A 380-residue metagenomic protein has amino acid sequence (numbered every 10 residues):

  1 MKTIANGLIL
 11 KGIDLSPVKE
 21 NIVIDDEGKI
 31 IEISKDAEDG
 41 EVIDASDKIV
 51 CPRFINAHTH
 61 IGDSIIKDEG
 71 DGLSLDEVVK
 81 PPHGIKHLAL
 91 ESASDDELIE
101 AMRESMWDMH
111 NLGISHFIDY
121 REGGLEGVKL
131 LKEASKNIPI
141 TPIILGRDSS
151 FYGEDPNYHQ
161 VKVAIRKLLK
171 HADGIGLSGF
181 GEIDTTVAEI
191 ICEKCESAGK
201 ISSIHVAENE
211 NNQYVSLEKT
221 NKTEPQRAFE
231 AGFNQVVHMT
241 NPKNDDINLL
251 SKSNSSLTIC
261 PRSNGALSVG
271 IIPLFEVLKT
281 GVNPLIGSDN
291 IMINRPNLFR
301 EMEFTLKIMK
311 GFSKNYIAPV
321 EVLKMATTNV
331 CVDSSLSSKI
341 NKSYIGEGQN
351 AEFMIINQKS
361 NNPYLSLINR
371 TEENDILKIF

Functional and structural regions predicted by a protein language model:
M1-E38: N-terminal metal-binding scaffold of metallo-dependent hydrolase/deaminase domains
D36-C51: Active-site metal-binding motif and surrounding structural segment of the metallo-beta-lactamase
K48-G70: Di-metal (Zn2+ and/or Mg2+/Mn2+) metal-binding site signature of metallo-dependent hydrolases with the MBL/beta-CASP
S64-L98, K200-I201, V206, E210-A231 (+2 more regions): Active-site gating loops and adjacent loop-to-helix segments of metal-dependent hydrolytic enzymes
K67-N137, Q160-K170: Alpha-helical scaffold segments that flank or form the walls of functional sites
D148-E154, Y158-H159, K167-F275, K279-I286 (+1 more regions): Active-site core of metal-dependent hydrolases
T223-N234, L274-K359: His/Asp/Glu-enriched, well-ordered alpha-helical/loop segment that forms or immediately abuts the divalent-metal
I345-F380: C-terminal cap of metal-dependent C-N hydrolases
